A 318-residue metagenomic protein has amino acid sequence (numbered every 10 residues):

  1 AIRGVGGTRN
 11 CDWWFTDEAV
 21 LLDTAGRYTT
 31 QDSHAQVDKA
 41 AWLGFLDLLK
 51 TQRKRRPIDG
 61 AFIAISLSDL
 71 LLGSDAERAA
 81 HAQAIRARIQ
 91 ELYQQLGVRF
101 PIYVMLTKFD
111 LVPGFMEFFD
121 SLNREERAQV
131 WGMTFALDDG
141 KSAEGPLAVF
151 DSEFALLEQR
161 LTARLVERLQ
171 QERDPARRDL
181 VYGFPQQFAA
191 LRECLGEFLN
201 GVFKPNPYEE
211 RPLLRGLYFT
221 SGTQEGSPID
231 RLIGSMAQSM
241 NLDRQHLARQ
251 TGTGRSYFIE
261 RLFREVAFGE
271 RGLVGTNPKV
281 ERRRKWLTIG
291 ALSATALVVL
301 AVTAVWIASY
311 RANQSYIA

Functional and structural regions predicted by a protein language model:
A1-A318: Basic, amphipathic N-terminal segments
